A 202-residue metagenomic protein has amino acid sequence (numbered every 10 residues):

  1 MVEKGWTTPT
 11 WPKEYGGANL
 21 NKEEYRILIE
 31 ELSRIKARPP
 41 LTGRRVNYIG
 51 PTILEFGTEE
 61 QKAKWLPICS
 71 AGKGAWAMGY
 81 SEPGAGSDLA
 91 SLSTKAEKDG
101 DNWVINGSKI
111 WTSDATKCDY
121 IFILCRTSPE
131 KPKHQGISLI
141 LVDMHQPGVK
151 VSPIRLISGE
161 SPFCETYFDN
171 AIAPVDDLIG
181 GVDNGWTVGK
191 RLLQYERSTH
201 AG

Functional and structural regions predicted by a protein language model:
V2-K73, D114-Y120, Y195: Internal helix-loop-helix
G5, L28-S33, L124-C125, L141-Q146 (+1 more regions): Short Ser/Thr-interspersed hydrophobic loop/turn segments at strand-loop and sheet-helix junctions that line or gate
G43, G84-S87, W111-D114, P129-K131 (+1 more regions): Short Gly/Pro-enriched turn/cap motifs at secondary-structure boundaries
W65, L92, S108-I110, V151-R155: Short beta-alpha junctions and helix-cap segments that line functional grooves
G72-Y80: A short, Trp-centered hydrophobic/proline-enriched beta-strand micro-motif
T94-E97: A structural signal for short hydrophobic beta-strand segments in well-ordered beta-sheet cores
N102, N106-K150: A short core secondary-structure module
Q146-G202: Glycine-rich beta->alpha junctions and the first turn(s) of the following alpha-helix
